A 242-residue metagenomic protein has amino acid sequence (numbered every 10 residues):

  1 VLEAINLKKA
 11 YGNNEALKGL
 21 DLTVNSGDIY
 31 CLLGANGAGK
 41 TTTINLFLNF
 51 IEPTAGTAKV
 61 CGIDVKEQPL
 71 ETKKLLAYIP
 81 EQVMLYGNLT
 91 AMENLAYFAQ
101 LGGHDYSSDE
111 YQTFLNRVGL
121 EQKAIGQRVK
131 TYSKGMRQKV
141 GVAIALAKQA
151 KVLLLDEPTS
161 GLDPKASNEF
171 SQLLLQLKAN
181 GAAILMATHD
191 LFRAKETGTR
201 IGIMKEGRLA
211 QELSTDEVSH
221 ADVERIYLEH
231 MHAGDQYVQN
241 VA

Functional and structural regions predicted by a protein language model:
A96, Q100-A124: Conserved ABC ATPase "signature" region
L153-D156: Catalytic Walker B motif of ABC-type/P-loop ATPase nucleotide-binding domains
P164-A166: Helix N-cap at the start of a conserved alpha-helix in ABC-type nucleotide-binding domains
T188-H189: H-loop/switch region of ABC-family ATPase nucleotide-binding domains
